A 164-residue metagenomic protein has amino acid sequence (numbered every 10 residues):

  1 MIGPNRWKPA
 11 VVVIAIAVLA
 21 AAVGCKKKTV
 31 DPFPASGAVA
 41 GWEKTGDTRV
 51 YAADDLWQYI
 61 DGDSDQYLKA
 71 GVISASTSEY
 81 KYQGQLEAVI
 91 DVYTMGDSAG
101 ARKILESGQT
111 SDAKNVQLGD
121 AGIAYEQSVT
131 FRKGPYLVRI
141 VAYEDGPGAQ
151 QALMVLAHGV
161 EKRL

Functional and structural regions predicted by a protein language model:
I2-V12: Bacterial N-terminal signal peptides that target proteins for export
P4, A22-G24: Glycine-centered signal
V11-A21: Bacterial N-terminal signal peptides
C25-L86, S111-N115, L137, D145-L164: N-terminal "mature-domain start" segment
Q85-T94: Mid-length scaffold segments of soluble, non-membrane domains
D91, T130, L137-V141: Structural recognition of the beta-strand scaffold that forms the well-ordered cores of secreted hydrolase catalytic
G96-K133: Short, internal acidic amphipathic alpha-helical interface segments that mediate docking to partner proteins
